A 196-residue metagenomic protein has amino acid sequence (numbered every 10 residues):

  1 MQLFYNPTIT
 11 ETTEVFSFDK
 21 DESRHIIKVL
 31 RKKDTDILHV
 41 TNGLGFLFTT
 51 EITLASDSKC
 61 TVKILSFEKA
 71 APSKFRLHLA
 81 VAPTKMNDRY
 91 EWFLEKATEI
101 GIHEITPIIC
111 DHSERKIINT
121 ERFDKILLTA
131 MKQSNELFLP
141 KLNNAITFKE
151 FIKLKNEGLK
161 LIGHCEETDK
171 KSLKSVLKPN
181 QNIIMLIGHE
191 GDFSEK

Functional and structural regions predicted by a protein language model:
M1-A70, E121: N-terminal positively charged helical leader segments and presequences
I9-V15, A55-K59, A70-A71, I117 (+2 more regions): Short, glycine- and charge-enriched coil/turn segments that flank and shape catalytic ligand pockets
E14, D34-D36, F46-F48, S58-C60 (+5 more regions): A generic structural signal for short beta-strands and their flanking turns/coil linkers
G43, L161, L186-E190: Short glycine/serine/threonine-biased micro-segments
A70-I162: RNA substrate-binding interface of SAM-dependent RNA methyltransferases
G163-T168: Classical nucleotidyltransferase
S175-K196: A glycine-rich beta-strand to alpha-helix segment that forms a phosphate/ribose-binding loop at ligand/cofactor sites
